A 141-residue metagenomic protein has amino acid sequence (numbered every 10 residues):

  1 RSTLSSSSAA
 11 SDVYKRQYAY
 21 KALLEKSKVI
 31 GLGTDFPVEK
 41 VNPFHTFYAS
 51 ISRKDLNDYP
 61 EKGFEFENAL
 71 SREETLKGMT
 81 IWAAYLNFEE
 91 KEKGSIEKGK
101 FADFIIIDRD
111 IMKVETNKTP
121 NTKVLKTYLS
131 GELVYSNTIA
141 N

Functional and structural regions predicted by a protein language model:
R1-A10, Y14: Single conserved hydrophobic/aromatic residue that forms the stacking wall/gate of nucleotide- or nucleobase-binding
D12-I30, K91-G94: Histidine/acidic residue-rich metal-binding segments in metalloenzymes
V29, V38-N141: Active-site microenvironment of metallo-dependent hydrolases
D35: Active-site glycine-centered loops adjacent to acidic/histidine catalytic or metal-binding residues that shape
